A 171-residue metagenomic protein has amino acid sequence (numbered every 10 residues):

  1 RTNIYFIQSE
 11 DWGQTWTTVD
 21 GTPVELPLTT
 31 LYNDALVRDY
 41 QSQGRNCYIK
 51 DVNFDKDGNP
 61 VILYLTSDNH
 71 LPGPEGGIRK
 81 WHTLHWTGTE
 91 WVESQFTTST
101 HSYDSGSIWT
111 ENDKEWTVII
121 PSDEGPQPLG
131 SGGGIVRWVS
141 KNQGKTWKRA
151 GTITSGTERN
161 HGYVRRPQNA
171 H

Functional and structural regions predicted by a protein language model:
R1-H171: Extracellular, repeat-based ectodomains that mediate carbohydrate processing or recognition
